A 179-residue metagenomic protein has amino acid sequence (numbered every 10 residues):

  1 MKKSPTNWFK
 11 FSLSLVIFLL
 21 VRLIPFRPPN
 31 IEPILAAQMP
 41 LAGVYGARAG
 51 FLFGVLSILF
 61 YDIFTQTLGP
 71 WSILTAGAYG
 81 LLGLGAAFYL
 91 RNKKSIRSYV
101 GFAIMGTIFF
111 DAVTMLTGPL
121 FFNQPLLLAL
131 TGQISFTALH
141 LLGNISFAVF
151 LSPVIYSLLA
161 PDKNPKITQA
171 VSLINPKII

Functional and structural regions predicted by a protein language model:
M1-V44, R48-L52: Hydrophobic transmembrane alpha-helices
K2-P5, M39, F88-Y99, P161-D162: Membrane-interface helix-boundary motifs at transmembrane edges
I17, V21-R22, F53, S57 (+6 more regions): Alpha-helical transmembrane segments of multipass membrane proteins
F18-P33, L56-Y89: Interfacial aromatic-anchored transmembrane helix boundaries in multi-pass membrane proteins
V21-P25, Y45-L52, L84-V100, L139: Hydrophobic alpha-helical transmembrane segments
P25-F26, G46, T65-G69, L90-R91 (+3 more regions): Short helix-capping/hinge motifs at transmembrane helix termini and TM-loop junctions
M39-G43, G83-F88, P153, S157: Transmembrane alpha-helices and membrane-interface helical segments of multi-pass integral membrane enzymes
I73, K94-I179: Membrane-embedded alpha-helical hairpins and interfacial helices in multi-pass inner-membrane proteins
